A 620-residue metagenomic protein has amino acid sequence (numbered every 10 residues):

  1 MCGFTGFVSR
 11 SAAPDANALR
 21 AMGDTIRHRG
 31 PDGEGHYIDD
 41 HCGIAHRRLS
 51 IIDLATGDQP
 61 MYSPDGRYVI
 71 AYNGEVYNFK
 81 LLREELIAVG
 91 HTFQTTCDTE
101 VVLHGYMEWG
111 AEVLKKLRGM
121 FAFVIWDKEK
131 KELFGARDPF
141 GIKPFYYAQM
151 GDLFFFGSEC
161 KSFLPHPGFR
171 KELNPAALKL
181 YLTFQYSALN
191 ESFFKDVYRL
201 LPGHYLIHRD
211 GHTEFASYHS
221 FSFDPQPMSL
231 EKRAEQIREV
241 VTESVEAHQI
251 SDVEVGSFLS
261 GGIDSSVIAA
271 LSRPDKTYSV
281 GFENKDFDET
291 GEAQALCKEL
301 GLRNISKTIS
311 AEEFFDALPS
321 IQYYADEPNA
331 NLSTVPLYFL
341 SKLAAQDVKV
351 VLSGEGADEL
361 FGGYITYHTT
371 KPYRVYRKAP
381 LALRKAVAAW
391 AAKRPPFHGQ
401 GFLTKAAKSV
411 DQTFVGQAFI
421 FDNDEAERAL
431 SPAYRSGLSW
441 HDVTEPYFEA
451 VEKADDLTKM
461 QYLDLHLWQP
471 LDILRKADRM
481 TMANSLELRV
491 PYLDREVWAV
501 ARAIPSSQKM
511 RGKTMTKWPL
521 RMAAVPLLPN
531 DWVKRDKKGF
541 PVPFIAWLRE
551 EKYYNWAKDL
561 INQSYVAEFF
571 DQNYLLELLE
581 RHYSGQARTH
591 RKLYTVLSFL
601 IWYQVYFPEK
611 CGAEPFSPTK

Functional and structural regions predicted by a protein language model:
M1-E75, H104-S222, R238, T242-E246 (+5 more regions): N-terminal glutamine amidotransferase
F7-N17, D40, A88, K128-F155 (+6 more regions): ATP-dependent adenylate-handling active sites, centered on carboxylate activation for C-N bond formation
D15, G33, F93-T96, G399 (+2 more regions): Short, surface-exposed acidic
E85-G90, L164, H441-D455, R502 (+1 more regions): Short amphipathic alpha-helical segments and their helix-coil junctions
V89-T96, E112, G168-P175, K232 (+4 more regions): Structural motif
H104-M107, K179-S187, L463-L471, K592-Y606: Short, hydrophobic/amphipathic alpha-helical patches that form generic packing surfaces within helical domains
M107-A111, R377, P529: Glycine-centered helix-coil hinge/cap
L528-Q586: PAPS-dependent sulfotransferase catalytic core
